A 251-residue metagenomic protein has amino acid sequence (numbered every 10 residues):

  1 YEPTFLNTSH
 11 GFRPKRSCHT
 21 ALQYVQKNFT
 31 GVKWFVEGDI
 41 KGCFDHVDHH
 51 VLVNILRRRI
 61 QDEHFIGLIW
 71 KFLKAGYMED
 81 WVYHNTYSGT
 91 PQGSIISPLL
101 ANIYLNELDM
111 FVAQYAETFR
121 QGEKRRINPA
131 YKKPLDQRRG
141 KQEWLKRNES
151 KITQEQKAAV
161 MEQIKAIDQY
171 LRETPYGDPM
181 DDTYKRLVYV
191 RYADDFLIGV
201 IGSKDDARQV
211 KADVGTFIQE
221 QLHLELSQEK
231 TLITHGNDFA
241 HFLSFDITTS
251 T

Functional and structural regions predicted by a protein language model:
Y1-T251: Non-catalytic terminal/accessory segments
